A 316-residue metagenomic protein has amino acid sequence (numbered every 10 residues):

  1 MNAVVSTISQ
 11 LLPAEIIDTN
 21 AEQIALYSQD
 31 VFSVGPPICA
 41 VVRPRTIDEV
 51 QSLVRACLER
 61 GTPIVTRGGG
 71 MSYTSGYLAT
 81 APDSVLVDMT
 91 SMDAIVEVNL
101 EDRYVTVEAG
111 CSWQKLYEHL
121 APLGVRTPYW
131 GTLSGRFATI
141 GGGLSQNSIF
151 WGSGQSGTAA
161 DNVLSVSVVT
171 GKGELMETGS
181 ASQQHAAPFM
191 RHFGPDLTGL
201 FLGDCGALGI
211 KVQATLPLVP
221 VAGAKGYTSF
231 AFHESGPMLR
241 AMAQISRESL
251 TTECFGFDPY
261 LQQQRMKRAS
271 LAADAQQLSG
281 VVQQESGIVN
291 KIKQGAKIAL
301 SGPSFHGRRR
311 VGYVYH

Functional and structural regions predicted by a protein language model:
M1-R55, M71-R103, Q262-A269: N-terminal flexible segment immediately upstream of the FAD-binding catalytic core in FAD-dependent oxidoreductases
F32-G35, E97-V98, P220-G223, G307-R310: Short, flexible turn/loop "capping" segments at secondary-structure junctions
V34-A40, T228, R310-H316: Short, hydrophobic beta-strand segments
R67-G76, G131-I140, D258-L261: Short, glycine/charge-rich beta-strand/loop segments that flank catalytic centers and engage negatively charged groups
A94-V98, E108-A109, W113-L250: FAD-binding subdomain of flavoenzyme oxidoreductases
L239-H316: C-terminal substrate-recognition/cap domain of FAD-linked oxidoreductases
